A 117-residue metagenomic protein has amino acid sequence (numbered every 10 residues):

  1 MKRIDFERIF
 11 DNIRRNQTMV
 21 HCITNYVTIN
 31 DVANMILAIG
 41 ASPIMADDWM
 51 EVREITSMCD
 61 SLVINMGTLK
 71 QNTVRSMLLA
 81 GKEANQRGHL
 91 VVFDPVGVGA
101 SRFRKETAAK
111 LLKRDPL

Functional and structural regions predicted by a protein language model:
M1-M45: Glycine-rich phosphate/adenosyl-contacting loop at the front of the ribokinase-like
D47-V52: Short acidic loop-to-helix transition motifs that present clustered carboxylates
R53-L117: Glycine-rich phosphate/dinucleotide-binding loop and adjoining beta-alpha-beta core of small-molecule
